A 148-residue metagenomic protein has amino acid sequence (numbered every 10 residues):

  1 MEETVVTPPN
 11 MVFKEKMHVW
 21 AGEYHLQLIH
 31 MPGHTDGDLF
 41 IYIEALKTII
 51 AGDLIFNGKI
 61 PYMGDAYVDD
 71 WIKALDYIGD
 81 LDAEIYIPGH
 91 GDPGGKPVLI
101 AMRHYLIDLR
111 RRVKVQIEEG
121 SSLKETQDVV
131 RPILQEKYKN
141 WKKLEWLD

Functional and structural regions predicted by a protein language model:
M1-H30, T35, A45, L75: Metallo-beta-lactamase
F13, I41, D53, W71 (+2 more regions): Divalent metal-coordination and catalytic microenvironments
M31-P32, I49-G52, I85-G89: Active-site neighborhood of phospho(di)ester-bond hydrolases with catalytic His/Asp-centered motifs
T35-D38, F56-P61, G91-P97: Active-site environment of divalent metal-dependent phosphoester hydrolases
G37-F40, L46-I49, E84-I85: Conserved active-site beta-strand-loop modules that form the wall/rim of enzyme catalytic pockets and either contain
L46-A51, N57, W71: Second-shell residues forming the walls of enzyme active-site clefts
M63-I87: An active-site-proximal "capping" alpha-helix that borders the catalytic cofactor pocket
D80-L81, P93-D148: Accessory terminal helices/loops
